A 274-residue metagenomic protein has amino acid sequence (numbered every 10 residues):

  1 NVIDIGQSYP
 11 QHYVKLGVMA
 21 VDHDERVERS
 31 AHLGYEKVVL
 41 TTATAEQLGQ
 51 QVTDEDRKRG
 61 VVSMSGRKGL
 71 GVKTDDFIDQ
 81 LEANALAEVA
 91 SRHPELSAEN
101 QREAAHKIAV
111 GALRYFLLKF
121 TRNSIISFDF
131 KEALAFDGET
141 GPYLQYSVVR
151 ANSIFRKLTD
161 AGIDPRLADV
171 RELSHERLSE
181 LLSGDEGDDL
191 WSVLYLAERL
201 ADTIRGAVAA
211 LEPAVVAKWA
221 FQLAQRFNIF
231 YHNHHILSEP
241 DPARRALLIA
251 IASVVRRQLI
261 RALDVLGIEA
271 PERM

Functional and structural regions predicted by a protein language model:
N1-M274: Non-catalytic interaction-recognition regions
